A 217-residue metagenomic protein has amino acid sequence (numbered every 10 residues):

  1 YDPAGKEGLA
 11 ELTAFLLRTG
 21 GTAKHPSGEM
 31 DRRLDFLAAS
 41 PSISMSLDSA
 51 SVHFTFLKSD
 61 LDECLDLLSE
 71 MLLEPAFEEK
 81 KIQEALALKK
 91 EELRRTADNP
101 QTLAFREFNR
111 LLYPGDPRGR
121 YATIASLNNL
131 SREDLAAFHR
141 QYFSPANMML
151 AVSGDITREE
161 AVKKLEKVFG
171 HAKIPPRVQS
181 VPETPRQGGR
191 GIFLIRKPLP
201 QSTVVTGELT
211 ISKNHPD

Functional and structural regions predicted by a protein language model:
Y1-T55, D98, P117, Y121: M16/MPP (pitrilysin/insulinase) zinc-metallopeptidase core fold and M16-derived inactive scaffolds
G5-L9, H25, E29, L34-F36 (+7 more regions): Extracytoplasmic
L9, I43-L47, R118-G119, A137-P145 (+2 more regions): Short, flexible turn/loop "capping" segments at secondary-structure junctions
E11-T13, L34, V52, C64 (+7 more regions): Buried hydrophobic packing residues in well-ordered domains
T19-K24, T55-L86: M16/insulysin-pitrilysin zinc metalloprotease superfamily fold
G20-G21, T96-P145, L165: Scaffold signal of the M16-like zinc-metallopeptidase fold and its non-catalytic homologs
D31-R32, P75-R94, T157, P176-R190: Acidic/histidine-enriched alpha-helical segments
P145, M149-K213: An aromatic/glycine/proline-enriched structural segment found at the starts of mature extracellular/organellar domains
